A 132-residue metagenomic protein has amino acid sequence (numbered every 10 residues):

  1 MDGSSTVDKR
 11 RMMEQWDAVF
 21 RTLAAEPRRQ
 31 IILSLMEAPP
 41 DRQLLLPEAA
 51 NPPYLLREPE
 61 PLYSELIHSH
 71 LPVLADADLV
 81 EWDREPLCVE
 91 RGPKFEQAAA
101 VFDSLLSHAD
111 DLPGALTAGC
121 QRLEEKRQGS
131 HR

Functional and structural regions predicted by a protein language model:
G3-Q43: Short alpha-helical segments that sit at the start of domains
S34, A49-A50, W82: Long, hydrophilic "mature protein body" segments
S34, H70, G92: Residues in the recognition helix of alpha-helical DNA-binding motifs
D41-P59: Short acidic, hydrophobic short linear motifs in intrinsically disordered regions
L62, I67: Extracellular glycan-interaction patches encoded by glycine-rich segments
L71, A75-E85: A short, conserved structural fragment
E81-A99: Accessory beta->alpha helical hairpin/"wing" motif in late/C-terminal subdomains of nucleic-acid enzymes
E96-R132: Short, amphipathic alpha-helical interaction segments positioned at domain boundaries
